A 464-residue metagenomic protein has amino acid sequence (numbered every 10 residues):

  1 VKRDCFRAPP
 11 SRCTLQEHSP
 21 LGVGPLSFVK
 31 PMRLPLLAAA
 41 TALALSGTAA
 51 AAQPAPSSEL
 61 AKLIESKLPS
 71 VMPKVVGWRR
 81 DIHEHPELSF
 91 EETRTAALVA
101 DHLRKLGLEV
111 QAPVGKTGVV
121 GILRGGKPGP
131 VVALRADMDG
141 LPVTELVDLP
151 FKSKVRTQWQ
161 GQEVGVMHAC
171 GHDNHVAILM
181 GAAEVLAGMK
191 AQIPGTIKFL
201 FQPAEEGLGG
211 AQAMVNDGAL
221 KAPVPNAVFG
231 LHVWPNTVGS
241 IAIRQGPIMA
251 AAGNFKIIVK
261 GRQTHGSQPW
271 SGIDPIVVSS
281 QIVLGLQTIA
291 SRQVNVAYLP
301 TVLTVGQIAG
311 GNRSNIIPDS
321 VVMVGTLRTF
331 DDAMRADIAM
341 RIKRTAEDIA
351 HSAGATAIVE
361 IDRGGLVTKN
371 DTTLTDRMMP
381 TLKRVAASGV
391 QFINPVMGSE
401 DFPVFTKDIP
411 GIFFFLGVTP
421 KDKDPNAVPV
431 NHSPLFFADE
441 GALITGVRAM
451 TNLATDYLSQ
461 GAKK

Functional and structural regions predicted by a protein language model:
P35-S46: Bacterial N-terminal signal peptides
Q53-P56, V277-K464: Metal-dependent amide/peptide-bond hydrolase catalytic core, centered on the "pita-bread" metallohydrolase fold
P54-M167, N174-P194: Acidic/His- and Gly-rich active-site-bordering loop/insert found across diverse amide/peptide-bond hydrolases
K67-V75, R79, H83-P86, L106-G107 (+11 more regions): Sec/Tat-exported extracytoplasmic proteins
I82, G121, L134, H172 (+8 more regions): Divalent metal-coordination and catalytic microenvironments
K152, R156-M167, D173-N174, V185-Q307 (+1 more regions): Histidine/acidic-residue-rich, glycine-tolerant segments that coordinate divalent metal ions
